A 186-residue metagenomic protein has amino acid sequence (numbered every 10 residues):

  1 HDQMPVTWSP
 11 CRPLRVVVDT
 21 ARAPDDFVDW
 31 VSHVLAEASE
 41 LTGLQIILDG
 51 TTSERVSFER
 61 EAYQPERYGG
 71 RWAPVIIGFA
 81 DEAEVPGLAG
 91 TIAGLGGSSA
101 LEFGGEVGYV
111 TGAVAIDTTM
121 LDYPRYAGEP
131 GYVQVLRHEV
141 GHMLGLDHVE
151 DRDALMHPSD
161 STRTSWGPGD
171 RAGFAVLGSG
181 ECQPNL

Functional and structural regions predicted by a protein language model:
H1-D26, V85-V107, Q183-N185: Disordered inhibitory propeptide/activation segment of secreted metzincin zinc metalloprotease zymogens, centered on
S9-P13, W72, Y109-T111, D151: Sequence-level motif detector for i,i+2 pairs with an aromatic at +2
L14-R15, V75, V114, A154: A broad, low-specificity signal marking well-ordered, structured residues that form hydrophobic/aromatic
V18-T20, F79, D117-T118, P158: Pocket-edge structural micro-motifs
D26-F27, W166: Secondary-structure boundary/capping motif
V28-V135: Metzincin-family zinc-dependent endopeptidase catalytic domain
A38, Q134-H148: Active-site recognition of the HExxH zinc-binding catalytic motif
G97-G131, L146-L186: Metalloprotease/metallohydrolase-associated module, dominated by Zn2+-dependent proteases
